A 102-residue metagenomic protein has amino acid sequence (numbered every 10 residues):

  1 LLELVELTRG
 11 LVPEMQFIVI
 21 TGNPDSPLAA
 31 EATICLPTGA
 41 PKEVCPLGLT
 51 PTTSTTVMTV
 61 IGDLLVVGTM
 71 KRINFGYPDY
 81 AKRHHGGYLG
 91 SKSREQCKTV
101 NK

Functional and structural regions predicted by a protein language model:
L1-T69, I73: Glycine-rich phosphate-binding loops that contact phosphosugars or nucleotide phosphates
V44, K71-N101: Internal, active-site/partner-interface "lid" segment
